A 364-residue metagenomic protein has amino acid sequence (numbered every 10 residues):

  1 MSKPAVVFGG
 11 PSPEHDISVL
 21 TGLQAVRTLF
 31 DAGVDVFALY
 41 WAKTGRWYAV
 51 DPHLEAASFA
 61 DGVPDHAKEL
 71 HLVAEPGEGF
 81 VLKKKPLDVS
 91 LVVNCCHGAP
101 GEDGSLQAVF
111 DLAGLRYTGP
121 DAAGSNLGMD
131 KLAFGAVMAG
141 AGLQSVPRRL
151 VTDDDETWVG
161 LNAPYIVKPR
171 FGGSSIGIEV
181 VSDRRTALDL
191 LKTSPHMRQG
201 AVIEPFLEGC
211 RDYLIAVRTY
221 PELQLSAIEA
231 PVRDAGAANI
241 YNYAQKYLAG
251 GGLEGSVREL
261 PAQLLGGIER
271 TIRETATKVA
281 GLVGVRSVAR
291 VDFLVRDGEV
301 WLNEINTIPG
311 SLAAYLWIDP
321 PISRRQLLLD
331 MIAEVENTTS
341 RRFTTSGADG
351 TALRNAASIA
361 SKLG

Functional and structural regions predicted by a protein language model:
M1-A123, L127-M129, A133, T152-W158 (+3 more regions): ATP-binding N-terminal substructure of ATP-dependent carboxylate-amine bond-forming enzymes
S2, Q263-G364: ATP-dependent carboxylate activation and anion-phosphoryl transfer catalytic cores that bind Mg-ATP to form
S2-F8, S12-P13, L20, L82 (+4 more regions): Active-site nucleotide/adenylate-binding loops and adjacent lid/helix of ATP-dependent enzymes
G33-V36, L207, G281-V288: Surface-exposed helix-capping loop/turn segments at secondary-structure junctions
D35, R116, Q144, G200 (+1 more regions): Residue-level detector of anion-binding/catalytic polar loops
T118-P120, S174-S175, G255, S311-Y315: Short small-residue beta-strand/loop micro-motif enriched in glycine and branched aliphatics
S182-E259, Q263-G267, V295, V300-W301: Phosphate-binding site of ATP-dependent enzymes
